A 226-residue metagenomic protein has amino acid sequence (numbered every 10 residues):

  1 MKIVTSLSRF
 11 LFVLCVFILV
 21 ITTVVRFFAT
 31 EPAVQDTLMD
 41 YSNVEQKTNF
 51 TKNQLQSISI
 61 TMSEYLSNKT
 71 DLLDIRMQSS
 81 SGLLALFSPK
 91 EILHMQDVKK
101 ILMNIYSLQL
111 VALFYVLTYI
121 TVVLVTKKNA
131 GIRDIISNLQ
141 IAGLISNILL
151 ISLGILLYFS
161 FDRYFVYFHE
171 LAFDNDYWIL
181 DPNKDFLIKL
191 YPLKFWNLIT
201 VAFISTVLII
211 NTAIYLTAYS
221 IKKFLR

Functional and structural regions predicted by a protein language model:
M1-V34: Hydrophobic secretory-pathway targeting helix
K2-F10, L113-R163, A213-R226: Juxtamembrane interface at the cytosolic side of transmembrane helices
R26-Q46, H169-E170: Alpha-helical transmembrane signal-anchor/signal-peptide segments
E45-S59, S81-L93, Q140-F159: Hydrophobic alpha-helical transmembrane segments
S59-S80, R163-L171: Alpha-helical transmembrane segments of integral membrane proteins, especially early/N-terminal helices
N68-A112, L193-S205: Individual transmembrane alpha-helix segments
L156-P182: Juxtamembrane non-transmembrane "cap" segments at the membrane-aqueous interface of multi-pass membrane proteins
N175-W196: Short, membrane-exposed interhelical loops at transmembrane-helix boundaries
